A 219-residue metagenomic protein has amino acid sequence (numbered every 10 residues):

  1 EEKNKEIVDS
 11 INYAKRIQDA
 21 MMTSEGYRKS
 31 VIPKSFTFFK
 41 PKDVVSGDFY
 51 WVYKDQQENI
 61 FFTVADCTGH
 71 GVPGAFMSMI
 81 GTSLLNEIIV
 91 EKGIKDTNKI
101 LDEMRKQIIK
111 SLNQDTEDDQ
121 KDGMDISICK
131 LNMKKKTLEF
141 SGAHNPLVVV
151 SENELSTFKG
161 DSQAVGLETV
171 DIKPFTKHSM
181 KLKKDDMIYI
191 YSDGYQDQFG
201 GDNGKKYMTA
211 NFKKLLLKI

Functional and structural regions predicted by a protein language model:
E2-I188: … and, occasionally, acidic/histidine-rich disordered N-termini of signaling adaptors
H178-I190, Y195-I219: C-terminal catalytic subdomain
